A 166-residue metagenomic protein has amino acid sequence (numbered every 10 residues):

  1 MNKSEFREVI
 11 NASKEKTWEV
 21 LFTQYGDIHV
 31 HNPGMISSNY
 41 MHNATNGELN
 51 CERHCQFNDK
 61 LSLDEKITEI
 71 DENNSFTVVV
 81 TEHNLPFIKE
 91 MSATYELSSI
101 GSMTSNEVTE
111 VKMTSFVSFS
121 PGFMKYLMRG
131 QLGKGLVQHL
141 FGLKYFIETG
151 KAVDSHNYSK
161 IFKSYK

Functional and structural regions predicted by a protein language model:
M1, N58-K60, P86-I88: Glycine-centered tight beta-turn/hairpin loop motif at sheet-sheet or coil-to-beta transitions
M1-A44, Y165-K166: Hydrophobic ligand-binding cavity/cleft-lining segments
F6-E8, L63-E69, V80, M91-G101: Hydrophobic/aromatic beta-strand elements that line small-molecule binding cavities or substrate pockets in beta-rich
N11-E15, T68-N74, E96-E110: A short, structured loop/turn motif at beta-sheet edges
T17-L21, I28, R53, I67 (+3 more regions): Hydrophobic pocket/interface hotspot
M35-M41, K144-K166: Short, highly charged C-terminal tails/helix-capping segments
C51-N58, V78-H83: Short beta-strand segments that buttress and anchor functional surface loops
E82-Q138, L143-Y145, D154-I161: Beta-strand/loop substructures that line and gate deep hydrophobic ligand-binding cavities in soluble
